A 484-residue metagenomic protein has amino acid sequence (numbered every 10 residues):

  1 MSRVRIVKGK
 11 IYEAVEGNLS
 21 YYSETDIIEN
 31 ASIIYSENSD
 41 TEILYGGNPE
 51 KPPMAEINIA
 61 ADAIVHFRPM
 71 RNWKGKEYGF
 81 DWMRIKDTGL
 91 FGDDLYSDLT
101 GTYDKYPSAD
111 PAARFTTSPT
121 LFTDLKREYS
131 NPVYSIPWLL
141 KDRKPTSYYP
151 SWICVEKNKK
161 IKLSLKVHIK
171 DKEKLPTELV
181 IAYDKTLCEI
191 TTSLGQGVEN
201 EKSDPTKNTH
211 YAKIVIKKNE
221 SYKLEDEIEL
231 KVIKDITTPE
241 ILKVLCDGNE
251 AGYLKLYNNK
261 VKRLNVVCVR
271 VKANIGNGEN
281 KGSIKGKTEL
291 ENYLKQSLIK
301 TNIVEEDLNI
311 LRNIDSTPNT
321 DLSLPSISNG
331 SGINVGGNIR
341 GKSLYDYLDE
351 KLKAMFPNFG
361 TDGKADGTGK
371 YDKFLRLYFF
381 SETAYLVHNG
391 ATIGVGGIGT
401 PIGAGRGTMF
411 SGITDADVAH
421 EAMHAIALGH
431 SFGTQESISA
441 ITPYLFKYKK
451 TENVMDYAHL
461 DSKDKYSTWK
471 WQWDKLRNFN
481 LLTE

Functional and structural regions predicted by a protein language model:
M1-I57: Right-handed beta-helix
A14, N30, L245, V267 (+3 more regions): Residues in well-ordered beta-strands of folded domains
D26, R263, F374-R376, T451-V454: A residue-level signal for beta-strand positions that form part of recognition/binding surfaces within mature
N58-Y371, S381-V387, T392, R477: Propeptide-to-catalytic entry region of secreted or membrane-anchored zinc metalloproteases
L242, G405-E484: The catalytic-center signature of Zn2+-dependent metalloproteases
D362-K373, G394-G403, F446-K449: Extracellular/periplasmic catalytic domains that process cell-envelope and extracellular macromolecules
F374-I413: Active-site scaffold of zinc-dependent metalloenzymes
